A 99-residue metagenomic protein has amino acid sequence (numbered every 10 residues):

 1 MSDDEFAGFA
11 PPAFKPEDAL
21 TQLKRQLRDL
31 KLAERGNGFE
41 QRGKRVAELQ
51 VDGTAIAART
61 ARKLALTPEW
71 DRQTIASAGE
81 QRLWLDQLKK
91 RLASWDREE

Functional and structural regions predicted by a protein language model:
M1-E99: Charge-dense, helix-prone N-terminal extensions
